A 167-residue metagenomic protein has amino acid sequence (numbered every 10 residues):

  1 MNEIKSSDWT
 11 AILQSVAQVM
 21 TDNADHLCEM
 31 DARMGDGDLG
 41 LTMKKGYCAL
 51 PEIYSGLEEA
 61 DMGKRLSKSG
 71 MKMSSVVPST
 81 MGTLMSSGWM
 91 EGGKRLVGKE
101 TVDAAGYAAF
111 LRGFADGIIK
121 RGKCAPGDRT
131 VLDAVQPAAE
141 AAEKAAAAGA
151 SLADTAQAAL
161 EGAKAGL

Functional and structural regions predicted by a protein language model:
M1-L167: N-terminal loops that bind phosphate or other acidic moieties and the adjacent beta-alpha structural core
